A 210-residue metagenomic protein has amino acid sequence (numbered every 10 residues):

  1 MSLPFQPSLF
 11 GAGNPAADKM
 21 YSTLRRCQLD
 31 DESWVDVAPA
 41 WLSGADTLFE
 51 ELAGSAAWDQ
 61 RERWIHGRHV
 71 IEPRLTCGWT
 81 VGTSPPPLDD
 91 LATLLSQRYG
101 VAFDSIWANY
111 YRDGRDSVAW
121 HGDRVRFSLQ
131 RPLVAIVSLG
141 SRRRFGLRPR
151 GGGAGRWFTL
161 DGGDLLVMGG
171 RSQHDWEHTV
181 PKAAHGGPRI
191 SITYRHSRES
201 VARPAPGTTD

Functional and structural regions predicted by a protein language model:
M1-D210: Non-heme Fe(II) oxygenase metal-center motifs and adjacent flexible, charged/small-residue loops
